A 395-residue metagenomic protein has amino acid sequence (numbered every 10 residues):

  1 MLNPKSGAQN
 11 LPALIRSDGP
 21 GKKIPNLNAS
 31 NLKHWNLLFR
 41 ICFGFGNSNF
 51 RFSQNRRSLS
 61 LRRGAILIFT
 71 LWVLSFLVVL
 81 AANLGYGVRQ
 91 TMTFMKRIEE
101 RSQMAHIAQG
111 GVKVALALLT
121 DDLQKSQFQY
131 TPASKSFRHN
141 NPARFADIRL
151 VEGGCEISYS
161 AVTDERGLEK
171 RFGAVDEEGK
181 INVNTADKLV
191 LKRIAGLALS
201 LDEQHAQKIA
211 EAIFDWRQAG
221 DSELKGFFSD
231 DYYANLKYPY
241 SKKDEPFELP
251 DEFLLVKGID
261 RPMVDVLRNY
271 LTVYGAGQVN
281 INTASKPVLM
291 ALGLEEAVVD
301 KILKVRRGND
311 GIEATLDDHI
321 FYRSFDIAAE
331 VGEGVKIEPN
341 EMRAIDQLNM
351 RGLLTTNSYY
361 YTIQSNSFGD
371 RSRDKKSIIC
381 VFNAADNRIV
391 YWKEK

Functional and structural regions predicted by a protein language model:
M1-L61: Intrinsic disorder/low-complexity segments
A65-K395: Compositionally biased linear targeting/interaction segments
